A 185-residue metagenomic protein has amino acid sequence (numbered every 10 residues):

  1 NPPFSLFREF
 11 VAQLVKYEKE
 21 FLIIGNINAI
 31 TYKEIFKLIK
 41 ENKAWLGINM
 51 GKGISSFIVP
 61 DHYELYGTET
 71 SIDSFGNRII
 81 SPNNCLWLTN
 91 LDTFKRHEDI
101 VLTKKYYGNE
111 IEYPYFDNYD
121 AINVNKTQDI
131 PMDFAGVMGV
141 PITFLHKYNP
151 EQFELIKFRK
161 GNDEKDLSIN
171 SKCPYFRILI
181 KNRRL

Functional and structural regions predicted by a protein language model:
P3-L185: Class I S-adenosyl-L-methionine-dependent methyltransferase catalytic core
